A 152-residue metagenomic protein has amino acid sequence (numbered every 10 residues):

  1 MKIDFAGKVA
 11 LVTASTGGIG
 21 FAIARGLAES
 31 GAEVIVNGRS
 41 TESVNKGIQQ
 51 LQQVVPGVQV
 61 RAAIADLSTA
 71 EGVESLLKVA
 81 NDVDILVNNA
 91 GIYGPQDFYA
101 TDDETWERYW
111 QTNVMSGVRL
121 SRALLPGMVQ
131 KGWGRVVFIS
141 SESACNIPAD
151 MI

Functional and structural regions predicted by a protein language model:
M1-L11: Flexible N-terminal pre-Rossmann segment of NAD(P)-dependent oxidoreductases
V9, T16-G18, S40: Conserved glycine-rich cofactor-binding loop
A32-K46: Conserved glycine-rich Rossmann-like NAD(P)H-binding loop of the short-chain dehydrogenase/reductase
T41-E42, A63-S75, D103: The beta1-alpha1 cofactor-binding region of Rossmann-like NAD(H)/NADP(H)-dependent oxidoreductases
L76, V87, L120-L124: Hydrophobic positions on the long internal alpha-helix of Rossmann-like NAD(P)-dependent oxidoreductase domains
D84, I92, Y99-V118, W133 (+1 more regions): Catalytic Tyr-X3-Lys loop
T112-K131, A144: Amphipathic alpha-helical dimer-interface segment in Rossmann-like NAD(P)H-dependent oxidoreductases
V137-I152: Catalytic loop of short-chain dehydrogenase/reductase
